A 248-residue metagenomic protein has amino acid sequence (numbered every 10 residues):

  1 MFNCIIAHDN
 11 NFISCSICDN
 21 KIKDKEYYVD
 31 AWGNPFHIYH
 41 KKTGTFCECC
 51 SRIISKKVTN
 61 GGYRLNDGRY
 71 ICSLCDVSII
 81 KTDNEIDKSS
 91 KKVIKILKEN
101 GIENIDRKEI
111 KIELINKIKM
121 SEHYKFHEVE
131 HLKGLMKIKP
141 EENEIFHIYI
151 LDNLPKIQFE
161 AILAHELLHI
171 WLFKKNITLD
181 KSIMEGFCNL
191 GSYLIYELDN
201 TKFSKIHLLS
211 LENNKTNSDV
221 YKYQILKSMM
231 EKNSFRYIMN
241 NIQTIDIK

Functional and structural regions predicted by a protein language model:
H8-M136: A metal-dependent hydrolase signature that marks the N-terminal structural subdomain at the beginning of catalytic folds
N11, I86-S89, F159-E160, A164 (+2 more regions): Hydrophobic (often cysteine-bearing) scaffold residues that line and stabilize catalytic clefts of nucleotide/cofactor
I13, K41-R52, K56, L211-K248: Pan-zinc metallopeptidase signature
L97, A161-K175, E185-N189: Active-site recognition of the HExxH zinc-binding catalytic motif
K98, I102, L172-F173, Y193-E197 (+1 more regions): Sec-exported extracytoplasmic/periplasmic mature domains
E142-L163, K175-D180: Short pre-active-site segment immediately N-terminal to the catalytic Zn-binding motif
I177-V220: Post-HExxH zinc-binding segment in Zn-dependent metallohydrolases
